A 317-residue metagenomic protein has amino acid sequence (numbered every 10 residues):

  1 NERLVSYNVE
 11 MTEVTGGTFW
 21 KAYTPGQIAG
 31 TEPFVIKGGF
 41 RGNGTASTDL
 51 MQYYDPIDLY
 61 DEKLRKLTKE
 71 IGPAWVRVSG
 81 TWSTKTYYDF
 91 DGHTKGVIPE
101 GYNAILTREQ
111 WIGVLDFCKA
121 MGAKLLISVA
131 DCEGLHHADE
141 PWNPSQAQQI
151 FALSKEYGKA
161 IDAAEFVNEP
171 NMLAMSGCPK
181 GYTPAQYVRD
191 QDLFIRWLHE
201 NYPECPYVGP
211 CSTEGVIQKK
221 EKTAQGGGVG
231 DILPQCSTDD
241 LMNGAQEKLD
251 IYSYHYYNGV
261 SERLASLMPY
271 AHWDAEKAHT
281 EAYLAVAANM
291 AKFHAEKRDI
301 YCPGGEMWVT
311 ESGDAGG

Functional and structural regions predicted by a protein language model:
N1-F166, P170-K222, P234, N243-K248 (+3 more regions): Non-catalytic accessory regions flanking glycosidase/transglycosidase catalytic cores in CAZymes
P170, A174-P184, I251, H255-A291: Substrate-binding/catalytic cleft of secreted carbohydrate-active enzymes, primarily glycoside hydrolases
A224-L249, Y254, V260-S261: Catalytic cores of phosphodiester-bond-cleaving enzymes
V260, A315-G316: Active-site environment of divalent metal-dependent phosphoester hydrolases
